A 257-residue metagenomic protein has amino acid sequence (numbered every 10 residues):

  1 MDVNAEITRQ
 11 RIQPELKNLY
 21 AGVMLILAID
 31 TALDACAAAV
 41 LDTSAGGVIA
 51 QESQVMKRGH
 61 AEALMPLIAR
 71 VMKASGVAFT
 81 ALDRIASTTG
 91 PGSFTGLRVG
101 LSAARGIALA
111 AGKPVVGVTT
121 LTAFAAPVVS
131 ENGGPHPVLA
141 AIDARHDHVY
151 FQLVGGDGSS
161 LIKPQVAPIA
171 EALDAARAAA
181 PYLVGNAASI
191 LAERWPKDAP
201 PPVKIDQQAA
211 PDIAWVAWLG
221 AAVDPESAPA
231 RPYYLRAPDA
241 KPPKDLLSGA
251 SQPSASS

Functional and structural regions predicted by a protein language model:
V3-A5, A21: Short hydrophobic alpha-helical segments enriched in small aliphatic residues
I7, I12, K17-N18: Polybasic, lysine-rich low-complexity intrinsically disordered segments
L16-T89: N-terminal beta-alpha supersecondary unit
N18-G22, A45-G47, G59, P114-A210 (+5 more regions): Surface "functional belts" at beta-alpha junctions
V55-A63, F94, R98, S102 (+2 more regions): Residues at secondary-structure transition points
V71-S75, A110, V128-S130, I213-V223: Stable alpha-helical structural segments in soluble proteins, enriched in small hydrophobic residues
A86-T120: DPxDG-like acidic metal-binding loop motif
